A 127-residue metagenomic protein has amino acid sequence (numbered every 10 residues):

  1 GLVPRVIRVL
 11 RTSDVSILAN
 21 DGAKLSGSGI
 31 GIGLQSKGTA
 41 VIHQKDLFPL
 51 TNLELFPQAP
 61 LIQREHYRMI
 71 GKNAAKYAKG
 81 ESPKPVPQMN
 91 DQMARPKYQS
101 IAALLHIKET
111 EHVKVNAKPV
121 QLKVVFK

Functional and structural regions predicted by a protein language model:
G1, S26, I30, A74-S82: Structural signal for hydrophobic packing residues in well-ordered secondary-structure cores of soluble enzyme domains
G1-K24: Active-site rim loops that border cofactor/substrate pockets in soluble metabolic enzymes
R8, S36, N90-D91: A general secondary-structure junction signal
S16-A19, G29, R64, G71: Generic internal hydrophobic packing segments that stabilize the cores of diverse globular domains
A19, K24-S36: A short, hydrophobic beta-strand-centered structural micro-motif
G31-Q63: Mid-chain, well-packed structural core segment of small domains
L50-K127: C-terminal binding/interaction regions
